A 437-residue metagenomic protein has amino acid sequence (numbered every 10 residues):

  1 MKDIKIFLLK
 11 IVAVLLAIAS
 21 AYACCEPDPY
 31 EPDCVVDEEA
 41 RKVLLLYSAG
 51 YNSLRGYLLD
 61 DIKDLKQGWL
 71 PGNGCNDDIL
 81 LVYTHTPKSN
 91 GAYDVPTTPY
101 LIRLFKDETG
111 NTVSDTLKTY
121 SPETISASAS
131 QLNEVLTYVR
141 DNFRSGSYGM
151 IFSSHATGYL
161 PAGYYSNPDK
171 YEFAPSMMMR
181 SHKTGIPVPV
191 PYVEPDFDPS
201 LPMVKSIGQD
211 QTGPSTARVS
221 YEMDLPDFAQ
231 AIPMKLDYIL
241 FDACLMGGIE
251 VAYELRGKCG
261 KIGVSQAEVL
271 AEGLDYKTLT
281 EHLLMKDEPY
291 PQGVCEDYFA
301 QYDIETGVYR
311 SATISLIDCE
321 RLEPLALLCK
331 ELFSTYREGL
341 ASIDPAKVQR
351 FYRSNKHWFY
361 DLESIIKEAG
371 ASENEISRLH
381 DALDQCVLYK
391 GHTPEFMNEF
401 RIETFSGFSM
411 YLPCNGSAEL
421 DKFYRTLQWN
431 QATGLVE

Functional and structural regions predicted by a protein language model:
M1-A23: Sec-dependent bacterial lipoprotein signal peptides
I18-V43: Bacterial Sec-dependent N-terminal signal peptides
A40-V43, N73-L80, R144-G149, P233-Y238 (+1 more regions): Loop/turn elements at helix/coil->beta-strand transitions in domains of secreted/extracellular proteins
G50-S53, H85-S89, T124, S154-L160 (+4 more regions): Solvent-exposed loop/turn segments at secondary-structure junctions within structured extracellular/periplasmic domains
L54-G91: N-terminal carbohydrate-binding/catalytic regions of secreted carbohydrate-active enzymes
T84-L117, S147, I151-G213: Surface-exposed loop and adjacent secondary-structure segments within mature catalytic domains
L104-D141: Functional beta-strand-loop-alpha-helix junction segments that form "active/interaction loops" within catalytic
M179-E437: Terminal, contiguous helix-loop blocks that mediate binding/assembly
